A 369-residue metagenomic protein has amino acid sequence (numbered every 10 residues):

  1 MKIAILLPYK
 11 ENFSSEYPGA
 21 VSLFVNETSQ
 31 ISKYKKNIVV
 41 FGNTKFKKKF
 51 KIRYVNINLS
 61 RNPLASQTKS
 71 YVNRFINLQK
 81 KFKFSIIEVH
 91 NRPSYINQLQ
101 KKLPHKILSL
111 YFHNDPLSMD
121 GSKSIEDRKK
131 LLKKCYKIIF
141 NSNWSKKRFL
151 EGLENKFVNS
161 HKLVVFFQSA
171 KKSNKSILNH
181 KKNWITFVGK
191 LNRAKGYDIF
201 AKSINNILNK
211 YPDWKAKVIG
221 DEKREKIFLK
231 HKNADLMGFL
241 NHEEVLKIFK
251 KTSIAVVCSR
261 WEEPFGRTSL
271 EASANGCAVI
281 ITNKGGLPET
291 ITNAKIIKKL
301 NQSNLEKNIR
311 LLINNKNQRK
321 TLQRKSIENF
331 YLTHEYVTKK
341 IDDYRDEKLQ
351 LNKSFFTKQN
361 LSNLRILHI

Functional and structural regions predicted by a protein language model:
L6, I139, I177-K195, A201-I204 (+1 more regions): Conserved donor-binding/catalytic core segment of Leloir-type glycosyltransferases
Y9-S15, F24-S66, N159, I369: N-terminal strand-loop element at the rim of the active site of nucleotide-sugar-dependent glycosyltransferases
V89-Y95, F112: Short His-centered aromatic/hydrophobic patch
R128, K133-H161: A short, active-site helix/loop in glycosyltransferases that binds the activated sugar's phosphate group
E225-L246: Nucleotide-activated donor-binding/catalytic signature segment of Leloir-type glycosyltransferases, i.e., the conserved
K250-P264: Acidic donor-binding loop of glycosyltransferase active sites
A278-I281: Short hydrophobic beta-strand element within catalytic cores of glycosyltransferases and related nucleotide-activated
A294-S303, L311-K316: Conserved acidic donor-binding segment of nucleotide-sugar-dependent glycosyltransferases
